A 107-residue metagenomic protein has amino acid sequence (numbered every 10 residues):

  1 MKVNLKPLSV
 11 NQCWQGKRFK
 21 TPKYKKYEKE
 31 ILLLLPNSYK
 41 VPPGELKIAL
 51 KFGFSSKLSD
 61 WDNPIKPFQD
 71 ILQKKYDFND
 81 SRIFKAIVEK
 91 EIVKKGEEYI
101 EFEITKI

Functional and structural regions predicted by a protein language model:
M1-I107: Acidic, proline/glycine-enriched N-terminal capping motif
